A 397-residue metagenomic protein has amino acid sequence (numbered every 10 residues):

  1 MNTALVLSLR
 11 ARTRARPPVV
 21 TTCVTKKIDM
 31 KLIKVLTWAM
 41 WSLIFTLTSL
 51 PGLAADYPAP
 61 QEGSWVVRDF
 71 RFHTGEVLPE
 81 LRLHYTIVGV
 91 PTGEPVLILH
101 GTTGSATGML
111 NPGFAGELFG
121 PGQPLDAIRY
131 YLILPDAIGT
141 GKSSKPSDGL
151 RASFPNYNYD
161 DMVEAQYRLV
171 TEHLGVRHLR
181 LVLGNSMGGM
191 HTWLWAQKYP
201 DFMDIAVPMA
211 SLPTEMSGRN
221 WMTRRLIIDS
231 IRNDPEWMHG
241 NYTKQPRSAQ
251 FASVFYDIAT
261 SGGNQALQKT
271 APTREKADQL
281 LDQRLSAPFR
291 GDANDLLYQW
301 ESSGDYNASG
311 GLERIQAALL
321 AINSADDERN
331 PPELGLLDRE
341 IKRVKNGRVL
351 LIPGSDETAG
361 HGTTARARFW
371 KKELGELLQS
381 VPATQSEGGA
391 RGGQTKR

Functional and structural regions predicted by a protein language model:
T86-D148, L336: N-terminal cap/lid subdomain of alpha/beta-hydrolase-fold enzymes
D160-R180: Conserved acidic catalytic loop of the alpha/beta-hydrolase fold
H178-S217: Conserved hydrolase catalytic core segment
F202-S286: Alpha/beta-hydrolase-fold enzymes
D295-G311: Active-site nucleophile elbow and catalytic-triad environment of alpha/beta-hydrolase enzymes
I315, A321-N323: Short beta-strand/loop motif that positions the catalytic acidic residue of the alpha/beta-hydrolase fold
E328-G335: Conserved alpha/beta-hydrolase "acid-adjacent" motif
G347-R397: Catalytic active-site module of serine/aspartate enzymes centered on a nucleophile-bearing elbow/loop
